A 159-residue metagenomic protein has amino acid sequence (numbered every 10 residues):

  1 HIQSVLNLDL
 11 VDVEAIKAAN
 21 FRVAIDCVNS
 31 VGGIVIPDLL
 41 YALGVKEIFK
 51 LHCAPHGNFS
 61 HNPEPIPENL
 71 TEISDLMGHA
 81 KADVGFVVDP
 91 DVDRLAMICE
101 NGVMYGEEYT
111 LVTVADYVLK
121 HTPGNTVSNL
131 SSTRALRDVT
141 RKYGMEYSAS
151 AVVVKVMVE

Functional and structural regions predicted by a protein language model:
H1-A80: Gly/Ser/Thr-enriched, mixed-charge loops and adjacent short helices that form phosphate/oxyanion-binding elements
H1-L8, C99-E159: Proline/glycine-rich low-complexity loops and linkers
R22, G85, N125: Hydrophobic "anchor" residues on beta-strands that sit immediately upstream of conserved functional sites
I25-V28, V88-P90, S128: Active-site flanking residues adjacent to catalytic metal/cofactor-binding acidic residues
S30-V35, V92-L95, L136: Short glycine/serine/threonine-rich phosphate/pyrophosphate-binding segments that cradle anionic phosphate groups
A80-A82, P123: Short, high-confidence coil segments that cap the C-terminus of an alpha-helix and link into the following beta-strand
